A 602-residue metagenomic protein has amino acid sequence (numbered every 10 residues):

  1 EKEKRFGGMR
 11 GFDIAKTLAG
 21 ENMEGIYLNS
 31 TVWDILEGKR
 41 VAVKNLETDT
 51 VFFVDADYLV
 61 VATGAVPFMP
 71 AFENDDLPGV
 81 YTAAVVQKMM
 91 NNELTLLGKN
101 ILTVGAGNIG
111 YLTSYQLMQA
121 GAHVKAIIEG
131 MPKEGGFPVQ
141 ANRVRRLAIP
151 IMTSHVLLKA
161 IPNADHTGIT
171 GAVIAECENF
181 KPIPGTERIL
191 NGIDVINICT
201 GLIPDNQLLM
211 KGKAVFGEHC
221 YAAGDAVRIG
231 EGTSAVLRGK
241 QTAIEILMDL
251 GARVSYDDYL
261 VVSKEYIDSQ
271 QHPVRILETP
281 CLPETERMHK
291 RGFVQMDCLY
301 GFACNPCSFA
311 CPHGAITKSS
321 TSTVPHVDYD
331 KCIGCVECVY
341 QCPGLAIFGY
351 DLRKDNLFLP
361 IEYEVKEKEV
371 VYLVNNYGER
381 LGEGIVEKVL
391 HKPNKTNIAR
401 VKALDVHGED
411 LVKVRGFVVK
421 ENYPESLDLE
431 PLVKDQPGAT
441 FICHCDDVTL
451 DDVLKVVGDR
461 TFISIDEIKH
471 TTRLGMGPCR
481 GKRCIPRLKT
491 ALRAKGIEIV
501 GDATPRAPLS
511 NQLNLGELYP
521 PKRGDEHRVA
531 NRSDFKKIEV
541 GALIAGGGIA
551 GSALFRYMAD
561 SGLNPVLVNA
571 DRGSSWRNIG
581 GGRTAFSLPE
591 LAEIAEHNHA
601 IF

Functional and structural regions predicted by a protein language model:
E1, A126-E134, A559-W576: Glycine-rich FAD pyrophosphate-binding loop
E1-G292, V336, V414-F441, V448-T472 (+3 more regions): Residues forming the flavin
G11-I26, Y557-D560, A570-F602: Conserved FAD-binding subdomain of flavin-dependent enzymes
T113-M118, I538-L567: N-terminal Rossmann-like FAD-binding beta1-loop-alpha1 element of flavoenzymes
N305-H326, E337-R353, I385, D447 (+3 more regions): Iron-sulfur cluster-binding cysteine motifs and their immediate structural context in ferredoxin-like electron-transfer
E379-H391: Short beta-strand-centered aromatic/proline hotspots
H391-A403: Short, solvent-exposed secondary-structure boundary/capping segments
